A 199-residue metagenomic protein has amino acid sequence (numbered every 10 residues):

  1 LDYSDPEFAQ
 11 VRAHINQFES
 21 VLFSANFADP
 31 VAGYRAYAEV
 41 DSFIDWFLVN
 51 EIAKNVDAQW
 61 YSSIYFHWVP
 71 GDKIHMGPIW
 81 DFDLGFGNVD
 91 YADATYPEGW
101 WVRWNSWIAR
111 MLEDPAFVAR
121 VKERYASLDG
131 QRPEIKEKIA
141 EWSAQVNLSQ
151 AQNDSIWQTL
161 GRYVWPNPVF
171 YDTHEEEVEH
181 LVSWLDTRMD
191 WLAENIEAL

Functional and structural regions predicted by a protein language model:
L1-W60, I64-L199: Middle-to-C-terminal accessory/interaction subdomains
